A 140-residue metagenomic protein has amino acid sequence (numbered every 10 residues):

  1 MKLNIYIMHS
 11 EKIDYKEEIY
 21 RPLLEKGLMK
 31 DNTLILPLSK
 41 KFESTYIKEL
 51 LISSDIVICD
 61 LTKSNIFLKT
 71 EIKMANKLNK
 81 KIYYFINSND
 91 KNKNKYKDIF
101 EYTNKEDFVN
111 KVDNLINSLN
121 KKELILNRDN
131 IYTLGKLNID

Functional and structural regions predicted by a protein language model:
M1-D140: Conserved catalytic or regulatory cores that recognize and/or transform ribose-phosphate-containing ligands
